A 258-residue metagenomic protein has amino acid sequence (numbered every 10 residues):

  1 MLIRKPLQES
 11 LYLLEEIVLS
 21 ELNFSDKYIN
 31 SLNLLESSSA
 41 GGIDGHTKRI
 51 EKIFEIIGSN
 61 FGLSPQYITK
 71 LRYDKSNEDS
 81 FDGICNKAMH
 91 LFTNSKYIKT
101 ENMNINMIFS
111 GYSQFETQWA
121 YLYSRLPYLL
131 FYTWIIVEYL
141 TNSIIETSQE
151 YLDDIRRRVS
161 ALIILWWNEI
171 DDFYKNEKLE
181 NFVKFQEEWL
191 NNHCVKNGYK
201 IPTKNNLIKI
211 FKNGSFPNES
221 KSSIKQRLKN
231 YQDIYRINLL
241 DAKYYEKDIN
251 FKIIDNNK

Functional and structural regions predicted by a protein language model:
I3-D74: Short non-catalytic regulatory patches outside canonical folded cores
D26-S39, F81-K258: A cross-kingdom marker of C-terminal helix-rich interaction/assembly modules
Y67-M89: Long all-alpha helical scaffold domains
